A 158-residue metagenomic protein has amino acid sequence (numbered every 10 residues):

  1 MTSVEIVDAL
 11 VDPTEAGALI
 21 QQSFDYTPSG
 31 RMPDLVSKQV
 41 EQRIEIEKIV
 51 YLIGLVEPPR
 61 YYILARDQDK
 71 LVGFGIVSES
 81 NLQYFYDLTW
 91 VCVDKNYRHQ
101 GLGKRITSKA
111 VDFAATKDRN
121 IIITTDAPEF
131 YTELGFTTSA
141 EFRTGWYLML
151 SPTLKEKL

Functional and structural regions predicted by a protein language model:
T2-Q21, P28-R31: A short beta-loop-alpha structural element at the N-terminal edge of CoA-dependent acyl/N-acetyltransferase catalytic
I20, F24-Y62, R66: Active-site rim helix/loop that mediates acceptor-substrate recognition in acyltransferases
Y62-L64, K70-E79, F85-C92: Conserved beta-strand in the GNAT
R66-Q68, L150-P152: Active-site beta-strand termini and strand-to-loop segments that position acidic
V93, H99-D112: Conserved acetyl-CoA-binding loop-helix of GNAT-fold acetyltransferases
R119-I121, T125-W146: Conserved active-site alpha-helix within GNAT-family acetyltransferase domains
